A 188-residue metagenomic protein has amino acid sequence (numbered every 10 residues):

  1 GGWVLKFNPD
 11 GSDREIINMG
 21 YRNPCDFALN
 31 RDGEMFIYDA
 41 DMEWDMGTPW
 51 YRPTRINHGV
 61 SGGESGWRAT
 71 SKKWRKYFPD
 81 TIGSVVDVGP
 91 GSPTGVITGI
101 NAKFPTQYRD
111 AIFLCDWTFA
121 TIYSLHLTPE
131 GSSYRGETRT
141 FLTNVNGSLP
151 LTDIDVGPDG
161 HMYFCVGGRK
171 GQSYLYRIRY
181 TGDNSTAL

Functional and structural regions predicted by a protein language model:
G1-L188: Beta-propeller domains with acidic blade repeats across secreted/periplasmic ectodomains and cytosolic WD/CNH propellers
